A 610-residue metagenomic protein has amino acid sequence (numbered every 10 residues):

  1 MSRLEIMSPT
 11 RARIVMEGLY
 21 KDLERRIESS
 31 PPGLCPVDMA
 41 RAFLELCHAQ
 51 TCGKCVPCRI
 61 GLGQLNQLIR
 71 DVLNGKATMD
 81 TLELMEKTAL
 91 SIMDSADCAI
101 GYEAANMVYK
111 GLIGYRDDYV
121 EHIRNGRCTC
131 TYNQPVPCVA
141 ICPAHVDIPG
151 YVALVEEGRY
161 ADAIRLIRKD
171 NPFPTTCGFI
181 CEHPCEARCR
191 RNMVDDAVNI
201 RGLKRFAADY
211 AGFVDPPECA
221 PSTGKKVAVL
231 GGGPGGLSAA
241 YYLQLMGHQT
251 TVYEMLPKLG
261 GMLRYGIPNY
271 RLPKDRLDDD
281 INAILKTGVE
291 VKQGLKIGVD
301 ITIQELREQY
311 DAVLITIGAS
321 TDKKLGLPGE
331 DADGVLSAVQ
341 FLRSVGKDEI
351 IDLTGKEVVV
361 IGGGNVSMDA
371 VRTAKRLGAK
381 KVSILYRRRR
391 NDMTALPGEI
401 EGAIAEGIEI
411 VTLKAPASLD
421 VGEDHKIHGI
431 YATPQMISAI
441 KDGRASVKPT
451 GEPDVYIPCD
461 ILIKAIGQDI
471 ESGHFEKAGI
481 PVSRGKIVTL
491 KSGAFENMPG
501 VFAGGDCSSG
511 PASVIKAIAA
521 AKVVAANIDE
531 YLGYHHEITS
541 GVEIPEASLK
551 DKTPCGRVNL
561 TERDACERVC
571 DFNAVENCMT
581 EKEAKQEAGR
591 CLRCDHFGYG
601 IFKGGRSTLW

Functional and structural regions predicted by a protein language model:
M1-C130: Redox cofactor-anchoring modules in respiratory/redox and cofactor-processing assemblies
E45-Q67, L90-M107, T131-G150, P172-M193 (+1 more regions): Local cysteine-cluster metal-coordination motifs and their immediate loop/turn environment, predominantly Fe-S cluster
F206-A220, N282-V299, D322-L377, V482-M498: Glycine-rich dinucleotide-binding loop and its adjacent helix/turn
P221, K226-A228, D278-L327, S418-Y431 (+3 more regions): Feature captures the FAD/FMN-dependent oxidoreductase FAD-binding
K226-Q249, S367-K375: N-terminal Rossmann-like FAD-binding beta1-loop-alpha1 element of flavoenzymes
V252, L256-T287, V291, V345 (+2 more regions): Rossmann-like dinucleotide-binding cores of NAD(P)H-dependent redox enzymes
D333-G355, L419, E423, I440-P511 (+3 more regions): FAD-site-proximal beta/loop scaffold in flavoenzymes
C507-I538: A conserved FAD-binding loop/helix module that cradles the flavin
